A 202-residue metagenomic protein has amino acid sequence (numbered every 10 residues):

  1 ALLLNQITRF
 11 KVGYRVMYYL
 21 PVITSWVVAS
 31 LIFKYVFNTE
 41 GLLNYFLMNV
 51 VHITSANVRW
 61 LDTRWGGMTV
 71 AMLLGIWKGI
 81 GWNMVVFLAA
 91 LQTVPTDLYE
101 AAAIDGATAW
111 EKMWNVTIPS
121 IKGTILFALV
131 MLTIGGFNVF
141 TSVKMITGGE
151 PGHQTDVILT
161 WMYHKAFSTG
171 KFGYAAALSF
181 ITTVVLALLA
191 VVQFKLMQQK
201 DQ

Functional and structural regions predicted by a protein language model:
A1-Q202: A structural signal for multi-pass alpha-helical bundles of membrane permease subunits that mediate small-molecule
